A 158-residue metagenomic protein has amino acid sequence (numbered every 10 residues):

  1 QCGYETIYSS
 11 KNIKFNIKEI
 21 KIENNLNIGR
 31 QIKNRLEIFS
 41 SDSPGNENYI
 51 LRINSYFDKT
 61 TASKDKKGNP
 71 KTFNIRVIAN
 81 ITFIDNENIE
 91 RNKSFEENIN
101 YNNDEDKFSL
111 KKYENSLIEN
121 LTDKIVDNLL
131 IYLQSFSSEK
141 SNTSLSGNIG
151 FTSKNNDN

Functional and structural regions predicted by a protein language model:
Q1-C2, Y8, S141-N158: Short, Lys/Arg-enriched, disordered terminal segments
Q1-E19: Bacterial Sec signal peptide processing site at the extreme N-terminus
K18-N24, S94-I99: Short amphipathic
K21-N46: N-terminal secretory signal peptides
E37-F39, S43-D123, D127, G147-N158: Surface-exposed short loop/turn segments
S40-S43, N128-S141: Sec/Tat-exported extracytoplasmic proteins
